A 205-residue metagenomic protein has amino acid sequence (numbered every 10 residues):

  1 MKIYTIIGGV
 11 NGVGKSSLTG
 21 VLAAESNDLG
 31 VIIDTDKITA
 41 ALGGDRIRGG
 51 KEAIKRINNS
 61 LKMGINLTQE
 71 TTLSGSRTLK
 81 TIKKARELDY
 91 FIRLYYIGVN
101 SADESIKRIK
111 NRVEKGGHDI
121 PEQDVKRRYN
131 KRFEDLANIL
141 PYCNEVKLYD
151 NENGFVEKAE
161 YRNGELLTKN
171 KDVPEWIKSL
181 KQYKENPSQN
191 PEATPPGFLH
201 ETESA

Functional and structural regions predicted by a protein language model:
M1-Y4, G64-I65: Pre-Walker A (Motif I) flank of P-loop NTPase domains
I7: Hydrophobic anchor at the beta1->P-loop junction of P-loop NTPases
V10: P-loop (Walker A) phosphate-binding loop of NTP-binding proteins
G14: Conserved glycine(s) of the Walker
S17-L67: Conserved substrate/cofactor phosphate-moiety recognition/catalytic segment in nucleotide-dependent phosphotransferases
Q69-S74: Short, glycine-rich nucleotide/cofactor-binding loops
G75-G154: Replace "adjacent to P-loop NTPase cores in ATP/GTP-dependent enzymes" with "adjacent to NTP-binding cores
I139-A205: NTP-dependent small-molecule kinase module
